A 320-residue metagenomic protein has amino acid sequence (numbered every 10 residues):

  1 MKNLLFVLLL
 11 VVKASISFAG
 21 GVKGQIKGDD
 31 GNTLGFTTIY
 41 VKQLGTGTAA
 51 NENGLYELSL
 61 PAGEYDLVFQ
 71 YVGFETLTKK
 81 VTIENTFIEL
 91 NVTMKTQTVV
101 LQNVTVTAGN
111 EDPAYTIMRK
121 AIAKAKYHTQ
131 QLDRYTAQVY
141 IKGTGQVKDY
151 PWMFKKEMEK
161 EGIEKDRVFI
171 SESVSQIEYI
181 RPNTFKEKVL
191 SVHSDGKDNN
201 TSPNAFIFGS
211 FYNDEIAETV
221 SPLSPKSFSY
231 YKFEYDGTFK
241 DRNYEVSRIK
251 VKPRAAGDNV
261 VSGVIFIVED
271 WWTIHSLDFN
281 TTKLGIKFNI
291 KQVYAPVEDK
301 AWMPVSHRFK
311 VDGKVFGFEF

Functional and structural regions predicted by a protein language model:
M1-Q25, I39, T98-V104: Bacterial Sec-dependent N-terminal signal peptides
K23-L34: Structural motif
T37-V41, L67, V106, A137: Hydrophobic beta-strand segments
V41-Q43, V68-K79: A short, solvent-exposed loop/turn motif at the edges and junctions of modular extracellular/periplasmic domains
L44-L55: Short, acidic Ser/Thr/Gly-rich low-complexity loop/linker segments typical of extracellular and cell-surface proteins
T48-A49, E75-E89: Structured interaction patches on ligand/partner-binding surfaces of diverse proteins
T98, N103-V260, G317: Structured extracytoplasmic
A121, V220-P222, E234-K240, Y244-F320: Gly/Pro-enriched, hydrophobic low-complexity segments that function as extracytoplasmic propeptides/linkers
